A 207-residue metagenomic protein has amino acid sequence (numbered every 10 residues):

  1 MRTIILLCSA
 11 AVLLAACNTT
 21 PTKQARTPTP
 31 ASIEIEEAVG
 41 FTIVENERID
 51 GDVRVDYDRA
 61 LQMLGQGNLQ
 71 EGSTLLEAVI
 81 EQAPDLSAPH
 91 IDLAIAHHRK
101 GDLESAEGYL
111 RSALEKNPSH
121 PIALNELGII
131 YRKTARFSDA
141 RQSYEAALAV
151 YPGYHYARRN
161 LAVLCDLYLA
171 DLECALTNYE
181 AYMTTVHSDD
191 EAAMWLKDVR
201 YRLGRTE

Functional and structural regions predicted by a protein language model:
A11-E36: Bacterial Sec signal peptide processing site at the extreme N-terminus
N46-L86, I95, R99: Alpha-helical segment of the N-proximal tetratricopeptide repeat
V53, S87-A88, P121-I122, H155-Y156 (+1 more regions): Helix-start (N-cap) detector for alpha-helical repeat units in TPR-like alpha-solenoids, especially tetratricopeptide
Q66-L75, R99-S112, K133-A146, Y168-A181 (+1 more regions): Structural signature of tandem alpha-helical TPR/SEL1-like repeats, specifically the intra-repeat loop/turn
I80-E81, S112-E115, E145-A149, M183-T184: Conserved structural position within tetratricopeptide repeats
